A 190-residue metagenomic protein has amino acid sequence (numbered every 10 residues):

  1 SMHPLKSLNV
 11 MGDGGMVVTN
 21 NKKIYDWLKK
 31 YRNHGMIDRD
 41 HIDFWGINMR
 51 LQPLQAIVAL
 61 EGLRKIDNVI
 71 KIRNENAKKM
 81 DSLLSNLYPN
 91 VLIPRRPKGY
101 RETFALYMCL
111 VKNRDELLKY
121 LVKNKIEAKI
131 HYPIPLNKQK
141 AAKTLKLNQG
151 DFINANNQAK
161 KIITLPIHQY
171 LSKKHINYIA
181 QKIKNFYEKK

Functional and structural regions predicted by a protein language model:
S1, M16-V18: Structural motif
S1-M11, D38-D43: Conserved active-site segment immediately N-terminal to the catalytic lysine that forms the internal aldimine
M11-G14, K22: Acyl-thioester C-C bond-transforming condensing/cleaving domain
N20-K190: PLP-dependent aminotransferase class I/II
